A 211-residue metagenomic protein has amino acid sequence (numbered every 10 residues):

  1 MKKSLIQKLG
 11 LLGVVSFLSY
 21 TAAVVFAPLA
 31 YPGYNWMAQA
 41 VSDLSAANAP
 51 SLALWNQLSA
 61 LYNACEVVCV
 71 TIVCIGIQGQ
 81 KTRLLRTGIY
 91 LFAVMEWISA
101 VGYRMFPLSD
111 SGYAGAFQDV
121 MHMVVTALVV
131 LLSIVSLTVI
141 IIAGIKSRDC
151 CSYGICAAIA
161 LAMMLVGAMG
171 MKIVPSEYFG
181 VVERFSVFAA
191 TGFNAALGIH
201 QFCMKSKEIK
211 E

Functional and structural regions predicted by a protein language model:
I6-V14, K81-V94, C150-A157: Interfacial segments of alpha-helical transmembrane regions
F17-W36: Alpha-helical transmembrane segments of multi-pass membrane proteins
T21, M95-G102, L161-M171: Aromatic-anchored segments of alpha-helical transmembrane domains
L44-A64: Interfacial helix-start motif at the membrane-water boundary
L61-G88, V135-K146, G198: Internal transmembrane alpha-helix with an interfacial aromatic "cap," most often the third helix
S99-I140: Membrane-proximal helix-loop-helix units in multi-pass membrane proteins
I141-E211: Terminal transmembrane helical module of multi-pass membrane proteins
